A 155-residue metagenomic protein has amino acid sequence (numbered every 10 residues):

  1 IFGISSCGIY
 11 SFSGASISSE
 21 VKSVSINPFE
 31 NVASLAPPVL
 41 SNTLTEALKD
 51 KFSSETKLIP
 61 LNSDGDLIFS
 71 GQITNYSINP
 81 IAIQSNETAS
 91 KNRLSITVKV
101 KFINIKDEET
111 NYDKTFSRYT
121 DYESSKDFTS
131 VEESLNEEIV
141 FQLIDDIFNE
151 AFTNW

Functional and structural regions predicted by a protein language model:
I1, N31-V32, V39-E46, L67-N75 (+1 more regions): N-terminal start-of-chain detector that recognizes signal peptides and the immediate post-cleavage beginning
G3-E46, D50, E55-L58, N62 (+2 more regions): A structural "domain/chain start" motif
F12, S54-L58, D66-N111, Y119-E133 (+1 more regions): Surface-exposed short loop/turn segments
E30-P37, K126-L135: Second-shell loop/turn segments in exported
E132-W155: Compositionally biased, intrinsically disordered linkers/stalks adjacent to structured regions
